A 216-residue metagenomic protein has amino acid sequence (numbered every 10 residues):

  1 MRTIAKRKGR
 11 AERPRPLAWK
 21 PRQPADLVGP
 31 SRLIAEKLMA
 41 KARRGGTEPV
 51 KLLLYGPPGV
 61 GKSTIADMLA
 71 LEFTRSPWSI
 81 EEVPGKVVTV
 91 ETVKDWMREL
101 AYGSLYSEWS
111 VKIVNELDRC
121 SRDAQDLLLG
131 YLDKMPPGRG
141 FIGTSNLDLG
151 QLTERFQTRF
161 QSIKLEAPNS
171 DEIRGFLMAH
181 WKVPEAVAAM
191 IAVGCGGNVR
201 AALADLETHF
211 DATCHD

Functional and structural regions predicted by a protein language model:
I4-K6, A42-E82: Walker A/P-loop
R10-L52, P57, R98-L105: Pre-Walker A (pre-P-loop) alpha-helix and adjacent loop at the N terminus of AAA/AAA+ ATPase modules, a conserved
R32-E36, W78-S110: Short glycine-rich substrate-engagement loop in P-loop NTPases that contacts/grips substrate
V50, L105-V111, P136-I142: Loop/turn-to-beta-strand initiation segments
P84-K86, Q161-I173: Conserved AAA+ ATPase "SRH/arginine-finger" region at the nucleotide-binding site
R98-Y102, E116-L147, E154-R155: Conserved catalytic/switch belt of AAA+ P-loop NTPases
V183-C195: Short conserved motifs of the RecA-like P-loop NTPase core
G194-E207: The conserved phosphate-sensing helix
